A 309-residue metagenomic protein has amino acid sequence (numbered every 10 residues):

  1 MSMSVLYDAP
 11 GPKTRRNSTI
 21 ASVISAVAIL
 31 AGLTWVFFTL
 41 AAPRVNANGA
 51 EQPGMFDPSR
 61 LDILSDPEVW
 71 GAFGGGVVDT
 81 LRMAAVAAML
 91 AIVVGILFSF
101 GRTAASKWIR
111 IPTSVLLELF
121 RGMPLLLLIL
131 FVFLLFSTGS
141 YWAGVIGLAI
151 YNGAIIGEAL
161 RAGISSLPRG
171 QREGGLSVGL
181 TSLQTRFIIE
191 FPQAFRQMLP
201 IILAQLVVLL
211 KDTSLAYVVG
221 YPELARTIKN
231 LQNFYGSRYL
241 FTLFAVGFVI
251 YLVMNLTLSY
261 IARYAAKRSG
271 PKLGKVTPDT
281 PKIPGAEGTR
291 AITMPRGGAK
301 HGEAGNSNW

Functional and structural regions predicted by a protein language model:
S2-W309: Transmembrane alpha-helices and adjacent helix-loop boundaries
